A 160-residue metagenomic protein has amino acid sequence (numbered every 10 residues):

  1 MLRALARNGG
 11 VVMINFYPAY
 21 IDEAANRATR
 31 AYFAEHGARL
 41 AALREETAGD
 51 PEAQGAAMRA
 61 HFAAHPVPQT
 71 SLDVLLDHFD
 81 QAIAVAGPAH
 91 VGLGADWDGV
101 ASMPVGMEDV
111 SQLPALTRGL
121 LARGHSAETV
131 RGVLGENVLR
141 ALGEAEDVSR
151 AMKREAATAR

Functional and structural regions predicted by a protein language model:
M1-G10, V74-A89: Histidine/acidic residue-rich metal-binding segments in metalloenzymes
M1-M58: Aromatic-lined glycan-binding groove of carbohydrate-active enzymes
M13-A19, A86-E108: Short acidic/histidine-rich active-site segments
N15, E23-A25, P104, G143-E146: Short, solvent-exposed loop/turn and secondary-structure capping segments
Q54-D80, A127, R131-L142: C-terminal helical cap
F62-D73, W97-M107, L120-A127: Outer-membrane beta-barrel pore domains
L76-F79, G94, V110-T117: Short amphipathic alpha-helical surface patches that serve as generic macromolecular interface elements
E108-R160: Mid-to-C-terminal alpha-helical segments outside catalytic/metal-binding sites
